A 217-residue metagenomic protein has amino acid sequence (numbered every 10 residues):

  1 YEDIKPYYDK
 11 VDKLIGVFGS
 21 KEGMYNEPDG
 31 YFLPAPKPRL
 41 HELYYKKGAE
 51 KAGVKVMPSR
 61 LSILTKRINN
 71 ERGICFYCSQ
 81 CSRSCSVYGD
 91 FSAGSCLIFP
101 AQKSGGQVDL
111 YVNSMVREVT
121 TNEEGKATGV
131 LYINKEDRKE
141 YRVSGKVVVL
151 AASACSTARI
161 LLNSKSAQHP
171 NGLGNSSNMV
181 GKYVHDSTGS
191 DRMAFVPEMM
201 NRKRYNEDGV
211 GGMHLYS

Functional and structural regions predicted by a protein language model:
Y1, P6-Y7, R202-S217: Extended catalytic-interface subdomain
Y1-D3, Y77-R83, V87, A93 (+6 more regions): Generic structural "secondary-structure junction" signal
Y1-M115: Conserved redox-cofactor binding core of oxidoreductases
N69-R72, T121-T128: A short, glycine/Asx- and small/polar-enriched loop/turn that sits immediately N-terminal to a beta-strand
K103-G106, E118-V119, V130-G209: Glycine-rich loop(s) and the adjacent beta-strand/alpha-helix scaffold that form part
M115-V116, A127: A broad structural signal for short, well-ordered beta-strand segments within beta-sheet-rich domains
